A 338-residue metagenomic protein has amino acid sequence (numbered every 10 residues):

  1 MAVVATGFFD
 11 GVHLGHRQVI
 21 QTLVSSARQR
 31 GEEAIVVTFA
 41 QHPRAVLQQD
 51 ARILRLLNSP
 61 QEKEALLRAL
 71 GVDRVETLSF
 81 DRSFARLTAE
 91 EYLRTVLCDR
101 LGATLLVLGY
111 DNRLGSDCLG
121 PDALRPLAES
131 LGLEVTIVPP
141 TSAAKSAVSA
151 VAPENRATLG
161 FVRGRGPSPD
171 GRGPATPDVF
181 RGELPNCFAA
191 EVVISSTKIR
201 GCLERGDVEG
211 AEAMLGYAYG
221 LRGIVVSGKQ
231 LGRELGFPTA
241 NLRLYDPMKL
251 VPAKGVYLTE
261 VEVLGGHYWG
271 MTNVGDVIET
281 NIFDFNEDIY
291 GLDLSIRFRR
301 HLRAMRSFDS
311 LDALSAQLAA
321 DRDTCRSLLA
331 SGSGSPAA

Functional and structural regions predicted by a protein language model:
M1-S59: N-terminal catalytic cores of NTP/NDP-binding nucleotidyl/phosphoryl-transfer enzymes
H13, L67, L106, A211 (+2 more regions): Residue-level signal for inorganic ion chemistry
E33-I35, R74, L105, T136 (+1 more regions): A structural signal for isolated positions on well-ordered beta-strands in alpha/beta enzyme cores
V37-F39, L78-F80, V138-P140, G228: Conserved beta-strand termini and adjacent loop/short-helix elements that scaffold enzyme active sites in alpha/beta
A45-L133: N-terminal Rossmann-like or analogous alpha/beta NTP/dinucleotide-binding catalytic cores that position adenine
S79, Y110, P139, V274 (+1 more regions): Short secondary-structure boundary segments
G132-G164, D170-G173, P177-M271: Glycine-rich, Lys/Arg-enriched anion-binding loops that position phosphate/diphosphate groups for phosphoryl
R156-G166, G228-A338: Phosphate/ribose-recognition catalytic cores of enzymes acting on nucleotide-derived substrates
